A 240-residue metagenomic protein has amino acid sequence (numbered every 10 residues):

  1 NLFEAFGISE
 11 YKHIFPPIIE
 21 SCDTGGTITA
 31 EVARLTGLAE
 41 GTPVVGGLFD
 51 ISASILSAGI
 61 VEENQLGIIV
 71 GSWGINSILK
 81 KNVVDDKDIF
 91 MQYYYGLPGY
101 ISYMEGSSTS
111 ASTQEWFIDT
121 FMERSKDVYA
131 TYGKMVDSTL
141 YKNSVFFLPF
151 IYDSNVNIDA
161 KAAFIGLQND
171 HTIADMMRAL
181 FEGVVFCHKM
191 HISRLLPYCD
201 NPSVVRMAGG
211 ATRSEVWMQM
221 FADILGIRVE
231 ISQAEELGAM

Functional and structural regions predicted by a protein language model:
N1-S9, D23-M240: Active-site core segments that coordinate phosphate-bearing ligands/cofactors across diverse enzyme families
